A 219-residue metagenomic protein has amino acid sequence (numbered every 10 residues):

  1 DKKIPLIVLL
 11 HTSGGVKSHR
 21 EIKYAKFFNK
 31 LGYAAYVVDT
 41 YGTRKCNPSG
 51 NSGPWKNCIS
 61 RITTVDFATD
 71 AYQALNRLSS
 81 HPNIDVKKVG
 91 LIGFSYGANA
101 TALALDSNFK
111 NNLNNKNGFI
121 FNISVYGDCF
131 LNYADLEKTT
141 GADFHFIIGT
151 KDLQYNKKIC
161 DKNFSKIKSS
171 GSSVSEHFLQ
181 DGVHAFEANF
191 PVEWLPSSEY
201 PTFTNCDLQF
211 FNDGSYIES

Functional and structural regions predicted by a protein language model:
D1-S80, S198-N205, F211-N212: Serine-hydrolase catalytic machinery in alpha/beta-hydrolase-like enzymes
I7-L9, A35, N122, F144 (+1 more regions): Hydrophobic beta-strand anchors of alpha/beta hydrolase catalytic cores
S13, Y96, T150-L153, D181-V183: Acidic beta-to-alpha connecting loop that harbors the catalytic carboxylate
V16-R20, L31, I62-T140, L153-Q154: Primarily recognizes the serine-hydrolase "nucleophile elbow" in alpha/beta-hydrolase and SGNH/GDSL folds
F146-I148: Short beta-strand/loop motif that positions the catalytic acidic residue of the alpha/beta-hydrolase fold
L153-D161: Conserved alpha/beta-hydrolase "acid-adjacent" motif
C160-G171: Conserved loop-alpha-helix segment in the C-terminal half of the alpha/beta-hydrolase fold that carries the catalytic
S173-S219: C-terminal catalytic histidine-bearing segment of alpha/beta-hydrolase fold enzymes
